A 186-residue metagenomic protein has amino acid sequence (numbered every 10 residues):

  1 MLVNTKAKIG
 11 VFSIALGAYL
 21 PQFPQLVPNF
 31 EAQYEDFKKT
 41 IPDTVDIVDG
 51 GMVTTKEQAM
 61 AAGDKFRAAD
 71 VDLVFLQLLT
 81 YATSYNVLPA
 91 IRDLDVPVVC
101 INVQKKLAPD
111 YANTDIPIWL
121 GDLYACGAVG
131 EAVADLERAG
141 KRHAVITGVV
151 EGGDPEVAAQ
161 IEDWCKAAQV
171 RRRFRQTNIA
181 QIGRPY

Functional and structural regions predicted by a protein language model:
M1-Y186: An N-terminal assembly and electron-transfer interface module characteristic of large anaerobic redox and radical
